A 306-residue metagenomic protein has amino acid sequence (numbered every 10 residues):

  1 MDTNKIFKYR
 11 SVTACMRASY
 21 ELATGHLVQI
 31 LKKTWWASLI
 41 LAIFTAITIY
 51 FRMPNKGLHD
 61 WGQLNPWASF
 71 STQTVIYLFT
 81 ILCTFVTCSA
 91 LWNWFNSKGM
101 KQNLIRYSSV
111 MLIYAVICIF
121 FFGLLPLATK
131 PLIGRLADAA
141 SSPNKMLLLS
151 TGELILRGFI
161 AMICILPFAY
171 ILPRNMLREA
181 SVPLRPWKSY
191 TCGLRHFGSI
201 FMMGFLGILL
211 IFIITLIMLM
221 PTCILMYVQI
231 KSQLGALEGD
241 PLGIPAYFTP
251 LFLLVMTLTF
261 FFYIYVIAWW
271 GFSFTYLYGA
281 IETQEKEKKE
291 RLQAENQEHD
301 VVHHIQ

Functional and structural regions predicted by a protein language model:
D2, I6, A18, W61-S71 (+6 more regions): Juxtamembrane transition segments at transmembrane-helix termini in multipass membrane proteins
T3-I43, M100-F122, I163-L216: Interfacial aromatic "cap" segments that immediately flank transmembrane helices in multipass membrane proteins
E21-G25, G62-W67, P143-L147, Y190-R195 (+1 more regions): Helix-boundary and loop/linker segments of multi-pass membrane transporters
A37-K56, Y77-F95: Transmembrane-helix bundle segments that line or gate the permeation/cavity pathway in multi-pass membrane proteins
T48-H59, L124-A140, I217-A236: Membrane-helix interface motif
G57-G62, D138-S141, E153-F159, P241-A246: Short, functional N-terminal and low-complexity linear motifs
S69-Y77, K101-L127, M146-A161: Alpha-helical membrane-spanning segments of integral membrane proteins, especially the hydrophobic core of TM bundles
L124-L154, Y170, L184: Membrane-proximal helix-loop-helix units in multi-pass membrane proteins
